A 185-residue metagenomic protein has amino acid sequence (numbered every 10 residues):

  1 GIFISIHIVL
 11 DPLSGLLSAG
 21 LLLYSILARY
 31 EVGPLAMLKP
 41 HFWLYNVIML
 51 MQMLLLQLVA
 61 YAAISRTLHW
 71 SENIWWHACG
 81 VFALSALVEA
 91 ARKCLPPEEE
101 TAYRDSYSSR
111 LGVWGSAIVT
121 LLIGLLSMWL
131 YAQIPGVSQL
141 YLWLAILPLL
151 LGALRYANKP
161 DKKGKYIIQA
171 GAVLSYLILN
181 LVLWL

Functional and structural regions predicted by a protein language model:
G1-I4, L10, F82-M128: Solvent-exposed interhelical
I2-F3, M49-Y61, A117-L130, A172-V173: Core segments of transmembrane alpha-helices that mediate helix-helix packing or line hydrophobic substrate/ligand
I2-S65: Intramembrane alpha-helical segments
D11-L22, C79, S138-A145: Structural signature of hydrophobic alpha-helical transmembrane segments
L22-P34, L54-V59, C79-E98, L147-Y156: Transmembrane alpha-helical segments that form the membrane-embedded catalytic/substrate-channel core of multi-pass
A28-Q52, P97, S109-S116, L154-L177: Interhelical loop and helix-boundary elements at the membrane-water interface of polytopic inner-membrane proteins
S127-L149: Short alpha-helical packing/oligomerization segments
I178-L185: Juxtamembrane boundary at the C-terminal end of a transmembrane helix
